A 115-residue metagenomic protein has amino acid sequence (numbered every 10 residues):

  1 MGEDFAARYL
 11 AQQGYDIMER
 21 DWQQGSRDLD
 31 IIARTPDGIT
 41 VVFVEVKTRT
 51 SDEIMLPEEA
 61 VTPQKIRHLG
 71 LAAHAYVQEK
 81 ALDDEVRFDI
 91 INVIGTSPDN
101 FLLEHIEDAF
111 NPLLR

Functional and structural regions predicted by a protein language model:
M1-D21: Acidic-basic catalytic patches of nuclease active cores, encompassing PD-(D/E)XK and other metal-cofactor nuclease
L10, L69, F88: Residue-level signal for inorganic ion chemistry
R27, T40-V42, D89, E104: Protein kinase-like catalytic core scaffold
L29-A33, G38-D52, L69: Conserved catalytic cores of phosphodiester-cleaving nucleases, focusing on short active-site segments
R49-A72, Q78: Mg2+/Mn2+-dependent nuclease catalytic core
E79-R115: Domain-level recognition of nuclease-like catalytic cores that cleave nucleotide substrates
